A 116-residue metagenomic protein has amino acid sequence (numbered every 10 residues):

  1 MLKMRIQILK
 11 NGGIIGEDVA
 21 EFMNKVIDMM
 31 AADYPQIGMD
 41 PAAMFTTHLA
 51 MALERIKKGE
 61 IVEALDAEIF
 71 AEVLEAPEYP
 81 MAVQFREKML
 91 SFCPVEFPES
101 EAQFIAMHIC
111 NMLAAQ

Functional and structural regions predicted by a protein language model:
M1-Q116: A cross-family "folded-core" feature that marks the main globular domain of proteins
